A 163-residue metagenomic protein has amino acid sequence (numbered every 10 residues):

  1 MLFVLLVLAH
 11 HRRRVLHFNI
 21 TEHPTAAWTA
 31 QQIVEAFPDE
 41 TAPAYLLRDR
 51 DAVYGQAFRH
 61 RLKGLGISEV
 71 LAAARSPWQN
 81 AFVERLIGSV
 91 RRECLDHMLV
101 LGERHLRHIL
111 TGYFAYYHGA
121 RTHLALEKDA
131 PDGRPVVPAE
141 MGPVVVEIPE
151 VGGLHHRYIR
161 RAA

Functional and structural regions predicted by a protein language model:
M1-A163: Charged DNA-binding/catalytic regions of mobile-element recombinases
